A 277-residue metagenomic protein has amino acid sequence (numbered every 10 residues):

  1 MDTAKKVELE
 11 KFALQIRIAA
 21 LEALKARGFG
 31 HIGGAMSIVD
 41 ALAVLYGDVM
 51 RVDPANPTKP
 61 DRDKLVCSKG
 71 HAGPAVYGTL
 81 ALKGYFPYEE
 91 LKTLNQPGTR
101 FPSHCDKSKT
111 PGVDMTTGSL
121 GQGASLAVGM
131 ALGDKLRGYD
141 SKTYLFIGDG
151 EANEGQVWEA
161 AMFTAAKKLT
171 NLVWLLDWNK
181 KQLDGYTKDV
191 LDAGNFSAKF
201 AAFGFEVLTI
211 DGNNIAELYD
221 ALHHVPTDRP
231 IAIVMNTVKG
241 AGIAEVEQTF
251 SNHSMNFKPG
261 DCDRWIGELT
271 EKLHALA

Functional and structural regions predicted by a protein language model:
E8, A20-A23, A35-A166: Cofactor-binding active-site loop characterized by glycine-rich and histidine/acidic residues
A13-F29, D177-N179: N-terminal capping segment at the start of a domain
D63-L65, S141-L145, L172, T227-T237: Generic beta-sheet signal
Y77-G78, D106, Q156-W158, D184-K188 (+2 more regions): Short acidic, glycine/serine/threonine-rich loops at helix termini
G138-Y139, K188-A221, T270-A277: Conserved thiamine diphosphate
E154-N179, A232-M235: A short alpha/beta connector and helix-capping loop motif
A166-D192, F196-K199, T209: A short, conserved beta-to-alpha structural element at the edge of catalytic cores that scaffolds binding
I215-A277: Glycine/aspartate-rich loop-and-adjacent alpha/beta segment that forms the canonical ThDP
